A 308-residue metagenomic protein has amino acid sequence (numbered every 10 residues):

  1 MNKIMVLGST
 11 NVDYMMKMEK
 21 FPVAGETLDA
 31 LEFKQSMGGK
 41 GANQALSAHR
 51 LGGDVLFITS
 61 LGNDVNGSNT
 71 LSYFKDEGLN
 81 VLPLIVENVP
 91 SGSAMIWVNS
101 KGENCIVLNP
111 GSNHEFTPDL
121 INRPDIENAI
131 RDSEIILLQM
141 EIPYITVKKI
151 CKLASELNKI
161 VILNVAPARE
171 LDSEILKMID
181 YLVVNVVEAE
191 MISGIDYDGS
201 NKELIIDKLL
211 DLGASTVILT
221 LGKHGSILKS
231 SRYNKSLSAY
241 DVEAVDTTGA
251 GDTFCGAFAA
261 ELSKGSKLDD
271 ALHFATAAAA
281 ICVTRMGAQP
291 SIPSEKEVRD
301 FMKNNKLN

Functional and structural regions predicted by a protein language model:
M1-I4, E170, N201-N308: Conserved phosphate-binding/catalytic region of the ribokinase-like
M1-L61, V65-N69, K75-D76, A244-V245 (+1 more regions): Glycine-rich phosphate/adenosyl-contacting loop at the front of the ribokinase-like
A45-D54, V98, A260-G265: Alpha-helix C-terminal capping segments
E77-N88: A glycine-rich helix N-cap at a beta->alpha junction
V86, I96-I135: Conserved phosphate-binding/catalytic loop of the ribokinase/pfkB sugar-kinase fold
C151-N234: Conserved phosphate/ATP/ADP-binding segment of small-molecule kinases
